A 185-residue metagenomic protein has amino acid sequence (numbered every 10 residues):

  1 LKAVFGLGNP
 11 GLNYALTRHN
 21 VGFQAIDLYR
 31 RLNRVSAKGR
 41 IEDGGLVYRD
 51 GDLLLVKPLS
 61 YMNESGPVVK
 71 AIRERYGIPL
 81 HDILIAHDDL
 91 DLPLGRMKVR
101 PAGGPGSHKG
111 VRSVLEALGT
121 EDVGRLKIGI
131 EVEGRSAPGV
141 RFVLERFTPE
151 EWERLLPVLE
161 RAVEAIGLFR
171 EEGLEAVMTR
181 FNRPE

Functional and structural regions predicted by a protein language model:
K2-A102, R112-L126, E133-P138, E145 (+1 more regions): Nucleotide and nucleotide-moiety/phosphate-recognizing core
